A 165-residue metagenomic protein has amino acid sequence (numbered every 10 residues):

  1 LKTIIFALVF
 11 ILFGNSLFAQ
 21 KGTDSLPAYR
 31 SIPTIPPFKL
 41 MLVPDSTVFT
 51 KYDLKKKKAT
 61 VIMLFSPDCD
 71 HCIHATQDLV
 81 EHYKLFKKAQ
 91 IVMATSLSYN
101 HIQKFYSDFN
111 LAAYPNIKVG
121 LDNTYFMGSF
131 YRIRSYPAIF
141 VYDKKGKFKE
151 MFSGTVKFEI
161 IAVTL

Functional and structural regions predicted by a protein language model:
L1-L26, L165: Bacterial Sec-dependent N-terminal signal peptides
Q20-Y52: N-terminal "domain-start" segment that seeds a small globular fold
P36, A59-T60, Y136-A138: Short loop/turn microsegments at loop-to-beta-strand junctions
P44-D45, T124, K145: Residue-level recognition of short loop/turn positions
T50-I73, L79: Short active-site neighborhood of thiol/selenol oxidoreductases, capturing the structured segment around
I73-L111, F126-S129: Structural microenvironment flanking redox-active thiols in thiol-disulfide oxidoreductases
Y106-F140: Short, internal strand/loop/helix patches that form the active-site neighborhood or redox-interaction surface
S135, V141-L165: Thiol-/selenol-based redox modules, centered on thioredoxin-like and closely related oxidoreductase domains
